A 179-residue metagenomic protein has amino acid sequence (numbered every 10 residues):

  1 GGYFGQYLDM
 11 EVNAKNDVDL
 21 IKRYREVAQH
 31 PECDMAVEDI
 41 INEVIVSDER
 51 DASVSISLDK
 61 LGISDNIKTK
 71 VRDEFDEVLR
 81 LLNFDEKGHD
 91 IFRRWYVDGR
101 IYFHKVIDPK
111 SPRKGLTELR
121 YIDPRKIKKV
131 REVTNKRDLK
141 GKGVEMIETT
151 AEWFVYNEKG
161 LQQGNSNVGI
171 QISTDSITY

Functional and structural regions predicted by a protein language model:
G1-D39, L82-Y179: Structured, contiguous alpha/beta core segments that scaffold functional sites
R25-A28, I41, I45, R72 (+1 more regions): Residue-level detector of alpha-helical secondary structure
V37-N42, K60-G62: Short secondary-structure junction/hinge motifs that connect adjacent elements
S47-F84, F92-K105, P109-R113: Charged, compositionally biased non-catalytic regions
